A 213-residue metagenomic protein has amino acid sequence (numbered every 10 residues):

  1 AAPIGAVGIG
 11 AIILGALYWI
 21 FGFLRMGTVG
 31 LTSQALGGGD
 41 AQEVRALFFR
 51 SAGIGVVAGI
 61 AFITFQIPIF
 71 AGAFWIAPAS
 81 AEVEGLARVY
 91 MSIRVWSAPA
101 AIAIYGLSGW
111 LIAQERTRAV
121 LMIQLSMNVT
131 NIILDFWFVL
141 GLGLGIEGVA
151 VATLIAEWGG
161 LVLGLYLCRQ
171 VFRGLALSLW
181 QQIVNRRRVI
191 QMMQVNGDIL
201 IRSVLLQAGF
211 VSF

Functional and structural regions predicted by a protein language model:
A1, S80, R116-T117, G145: Short loop-to-helix capping motifs
A1-G30, R94-A101, I190-F213: Transmembrane helix-bundle signature of multi-pass secondary active exporters and lipid flippases
I4-T64, I104-V120: Small-residue-rich hydrophobic transmembrane alpha-helices
T32-P99, T130, G141-L200: Short alpha-helical transmembrane segments in multi-pass integral membrane proteins
G72, G106-W110, V129-W137, L165 (+1 more regions): Alpha-helical transmembrane segments of multipass membrane proteins
R88, S92, A101, Y105-I112 (+1 more regions): A broadly conserved amphipathic alpha-helix scaffold signal in soluble, globular proteins
P99-A101, I123-D135: Transmembrane alpha-helical segments of multi-pass small-molecule transport proteins
E115-M122, I146, A150: Short, non-helical or kinked segments that cap or interrupt transmembrane helices
